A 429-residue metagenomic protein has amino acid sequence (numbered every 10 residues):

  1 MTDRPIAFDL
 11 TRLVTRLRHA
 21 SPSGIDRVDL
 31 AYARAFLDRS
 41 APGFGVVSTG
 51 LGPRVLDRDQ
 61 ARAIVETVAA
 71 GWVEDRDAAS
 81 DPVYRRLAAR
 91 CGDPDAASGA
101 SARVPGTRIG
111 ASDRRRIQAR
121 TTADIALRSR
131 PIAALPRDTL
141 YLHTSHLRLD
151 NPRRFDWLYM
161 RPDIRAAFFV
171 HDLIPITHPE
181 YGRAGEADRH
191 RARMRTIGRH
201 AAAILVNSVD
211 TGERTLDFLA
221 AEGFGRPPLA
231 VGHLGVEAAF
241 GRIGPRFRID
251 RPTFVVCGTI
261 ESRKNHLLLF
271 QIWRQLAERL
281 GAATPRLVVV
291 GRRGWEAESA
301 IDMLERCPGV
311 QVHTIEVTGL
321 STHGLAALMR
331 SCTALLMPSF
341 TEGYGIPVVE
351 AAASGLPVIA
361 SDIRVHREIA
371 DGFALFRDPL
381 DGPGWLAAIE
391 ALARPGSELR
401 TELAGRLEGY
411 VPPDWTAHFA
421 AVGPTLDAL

Functional and structural regions predicted by a protein language model:
M1-L429: Carbohydrate transferase catalytic cores enriched for Leloir-type hexosyltransferases
